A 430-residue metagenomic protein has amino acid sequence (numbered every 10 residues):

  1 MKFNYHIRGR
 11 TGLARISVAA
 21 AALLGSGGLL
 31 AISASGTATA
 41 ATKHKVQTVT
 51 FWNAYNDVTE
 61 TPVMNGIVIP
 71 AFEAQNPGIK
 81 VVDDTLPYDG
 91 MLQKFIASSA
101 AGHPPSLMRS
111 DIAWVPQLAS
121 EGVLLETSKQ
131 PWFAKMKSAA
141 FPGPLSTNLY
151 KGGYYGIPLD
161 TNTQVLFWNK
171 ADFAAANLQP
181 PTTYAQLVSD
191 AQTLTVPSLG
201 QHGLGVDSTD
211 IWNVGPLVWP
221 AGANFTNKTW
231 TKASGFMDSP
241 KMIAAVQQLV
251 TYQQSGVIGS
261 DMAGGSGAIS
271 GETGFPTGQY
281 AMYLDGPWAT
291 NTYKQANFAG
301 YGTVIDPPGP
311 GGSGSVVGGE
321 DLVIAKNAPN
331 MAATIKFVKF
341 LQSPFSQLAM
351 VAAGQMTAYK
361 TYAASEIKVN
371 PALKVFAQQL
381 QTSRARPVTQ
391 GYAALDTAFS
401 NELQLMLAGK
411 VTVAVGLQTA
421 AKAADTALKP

Functional and structural regions predicted by a protein language model:
K2-P116, F133, P287, P308-G311 (+3 more regions): Conserved N-terminal structural module of periplasmic/extracytoplasmic solute-binding proteins
K43-K45, Y283-G300, G309-N401: C-terminal lobe and pocket-closing loops of periplasmic/extracytoplasmic Venus-flytrap solute-binding proteins
T85-K94, A113, Y184-V188, D261-P276: Short helix-initiation/N-cap motifs at beta->coil->alpha
I112-T163, V188, L217, G302-T303 (+1 more regions): Hinge/lid segment of periplasmic solute-binding proteins
L118-V123, G143-Q179, D207-T231, V316-V323 (+1 more regions): Periplasmic solute-binding protein
S128-A140, L204, A223-A244, K294-A296 (+4 more regions): Short, solvent-exposed loop/beta-turn-alpha elements that line the ligand-binding surface or hinge of extracytoplasmic
A174, Q381-P430: Conserved C-terminal helix/tail region of periplasmic/extracytoplasmic solute-binding proteins
A191-Q192, P197, K232-A263: Glycine-centered hinge/linker elements that transmit conformational signals in sensory and ligand-binding systems
